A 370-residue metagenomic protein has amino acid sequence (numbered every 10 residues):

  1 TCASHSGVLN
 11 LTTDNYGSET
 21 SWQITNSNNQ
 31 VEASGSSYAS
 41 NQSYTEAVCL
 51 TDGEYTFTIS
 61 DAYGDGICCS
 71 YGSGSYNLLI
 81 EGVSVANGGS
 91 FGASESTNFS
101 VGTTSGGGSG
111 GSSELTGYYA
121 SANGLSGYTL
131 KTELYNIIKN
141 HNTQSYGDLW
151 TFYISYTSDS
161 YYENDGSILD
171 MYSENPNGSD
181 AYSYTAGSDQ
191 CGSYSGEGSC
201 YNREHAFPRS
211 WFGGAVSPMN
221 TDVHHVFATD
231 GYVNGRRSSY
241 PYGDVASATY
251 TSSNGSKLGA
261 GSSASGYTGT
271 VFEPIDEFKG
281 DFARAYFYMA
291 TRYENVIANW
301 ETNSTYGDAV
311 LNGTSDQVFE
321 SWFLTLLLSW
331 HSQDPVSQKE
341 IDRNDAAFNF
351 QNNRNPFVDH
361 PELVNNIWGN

Functional and structural regions predicted by a protein language model:
T1-S105: Loop and turn regions of beta-sandwich accessory domains that flank beta-strands and are enriched in small/polar
D14-N15, S173-G178, A290-R292: Short, flexible beta-strand-to-coil junctions
G17-N26, V31-E32, S37-Y38, D65 (+8 more regions): Extracytoplasmic low-complexity repetitive segments enriched in small/polar residues
Y55-T56, E81, V101-G110, Y128 (+6 more regions): First exposed extracellular module after export/assembly in secreted or surface-exposed proteins
G106-S179, L363-N370: N-terminal module-boundary/linker segments of secreted carbohydrate-active enzymes
I168, N175-C200: Short, His- and charge-rich active-site/binding loops that engage polyanionic ligands
C191-N370: Domain-level detector of nuclease and nuclease-like folds in predominantly extracellular/periplasmic contexts
